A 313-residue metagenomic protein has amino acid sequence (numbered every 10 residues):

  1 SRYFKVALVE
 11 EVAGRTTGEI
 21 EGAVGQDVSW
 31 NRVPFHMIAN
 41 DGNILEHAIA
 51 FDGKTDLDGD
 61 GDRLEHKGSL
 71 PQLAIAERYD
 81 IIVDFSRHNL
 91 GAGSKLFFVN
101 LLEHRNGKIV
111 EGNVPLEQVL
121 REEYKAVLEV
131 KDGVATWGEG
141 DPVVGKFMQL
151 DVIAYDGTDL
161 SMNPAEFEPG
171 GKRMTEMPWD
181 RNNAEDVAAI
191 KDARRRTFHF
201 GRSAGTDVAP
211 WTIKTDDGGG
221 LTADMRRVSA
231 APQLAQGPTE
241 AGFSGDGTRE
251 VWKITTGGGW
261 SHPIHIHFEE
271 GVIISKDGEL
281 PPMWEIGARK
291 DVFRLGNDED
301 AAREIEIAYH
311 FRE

Functional and structural regions predicted by a protein language model:
S1-G14, L70, A74-L102, D151-A154 (+4 more regions): Beta-strand cores of secreted/periplasmic/IMS beta-sandwich domains, seen most often in copper-related folds
S1-G170, G278-A288: Histidine- and aromatic-rich segments of cupredoxin/plastocyanin-like copper-binding domains
K5-V12, T17-D41, S203, D217-G219 (+3 more regions): Extracytoplasmic copper-binding redox domains, predominantly the cupredoxin/blue-copper superfamily
D60-K67, D224-T239, I286-R289: Active-site-adjacent structural elements in folded domains
K67-P71, T136, T239-G242, K290-D298: Beta-strand-rich interaction surfaces with strong enrichment in secreted/lumenal proteins
G171, P178-R181, G220, V228-A231 (+1 more regions): A cross-kingdom feature strongest in bacterial/archaeal respiratory oxidoreductases
A189-I190, R194-A235: Edge strands and adjacent loops of beta-rich recognition modules
R289-E313: TerminUS-proximal long segments
